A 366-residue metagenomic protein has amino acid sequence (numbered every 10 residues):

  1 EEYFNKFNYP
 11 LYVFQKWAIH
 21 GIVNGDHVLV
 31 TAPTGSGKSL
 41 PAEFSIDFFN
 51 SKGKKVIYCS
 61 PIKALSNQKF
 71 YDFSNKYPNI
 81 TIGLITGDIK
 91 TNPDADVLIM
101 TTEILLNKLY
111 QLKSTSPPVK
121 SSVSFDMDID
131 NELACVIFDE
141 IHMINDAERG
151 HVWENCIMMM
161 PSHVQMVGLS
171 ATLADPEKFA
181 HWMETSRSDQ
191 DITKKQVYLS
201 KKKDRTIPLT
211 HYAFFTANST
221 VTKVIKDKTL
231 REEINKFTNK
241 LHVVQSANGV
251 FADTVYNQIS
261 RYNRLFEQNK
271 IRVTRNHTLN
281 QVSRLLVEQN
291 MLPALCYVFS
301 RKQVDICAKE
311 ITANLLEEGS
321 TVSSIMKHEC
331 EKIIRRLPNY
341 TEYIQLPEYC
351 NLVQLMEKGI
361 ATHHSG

Functional and structural regions predicted by a protein language model:
E1-N5, L29-T31, Y71-D72, F138-H142 (+2 more regions): Short, basic, glycine/proline-bearing loop/turn elements
E1-V28, K54-K55, P208, L230-E232 (+3 more regions): Helicase-associated low-complexity/disordered flanking segments
Y9-S188, T193-T206, F214, A294-V298 (+1 more regions): Conserved P-loop/Walker A NTP-binding site and adjacent catalytic elements of P-loop NTPases
Y12-V13, K120-N131, A247-I259, R336-C350: Short, compositionally biased "basic patch" segments
N50, L286-Q289, L352-L355: Short, flexible turn/loop "capping" segments at secondary-structure junctions
I57-C59, S66-N67, S74-T86, L279-S283 (+2 more regions): Conserved C-terminal RecA-like helicase domain
M158, Q165-V167, T172-E310, A361 (+1 more regions): Conserved interdomain linker/interface between the two RecA-like ATPase lobes of SF2 helicase motors
